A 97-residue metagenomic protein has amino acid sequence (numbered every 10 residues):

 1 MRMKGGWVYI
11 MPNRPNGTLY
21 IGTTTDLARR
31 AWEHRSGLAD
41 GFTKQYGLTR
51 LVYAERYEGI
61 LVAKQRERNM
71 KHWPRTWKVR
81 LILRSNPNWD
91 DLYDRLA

Functional and structural regions predicted by a protein language model:
M1-R56, L61-R68, L81, S85-A97: GIY-YIG nuclease catalytic motif and its immediate N-terminal context
W73-R75: A common structural junction motif
